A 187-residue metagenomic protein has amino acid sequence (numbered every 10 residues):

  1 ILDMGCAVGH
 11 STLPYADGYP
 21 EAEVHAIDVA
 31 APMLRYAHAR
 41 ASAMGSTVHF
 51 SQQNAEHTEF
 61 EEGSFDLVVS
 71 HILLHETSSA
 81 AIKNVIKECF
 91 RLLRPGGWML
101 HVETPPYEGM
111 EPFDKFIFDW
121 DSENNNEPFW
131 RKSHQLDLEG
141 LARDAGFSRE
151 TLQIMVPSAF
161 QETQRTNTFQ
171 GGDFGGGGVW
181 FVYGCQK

Functional and structural regions predicted by a protein language model:
L2, H10-H57: Class I SAM-dependent methyltransferase SAM/SAH-binding core
A7: Conserved glycine-rich SAM-binding loop
A22, S64, G97-W98: Surface-exposed loop/turn positions
E56-V68: A short acidic, Gly/Pro-enriched loop at the edge of an enzyme's catalytic core that lines a small-molecule cofactor
D66-A80: A short SAM/SAH-binding and catalytic strip from SAM-dependent methyltransferases
K83-P95: A short glycine-rich, Lys/Arg-flanked "PGG" loop and its adjoining helix->strand segment in the class I
L100-E162: C-terminal alpha-helical "lid/dimerization" subdomain adjacent to the S-adenosyl-L-methionine
A145-K187: Core SAM-dependent methyltransferase catalytic element
